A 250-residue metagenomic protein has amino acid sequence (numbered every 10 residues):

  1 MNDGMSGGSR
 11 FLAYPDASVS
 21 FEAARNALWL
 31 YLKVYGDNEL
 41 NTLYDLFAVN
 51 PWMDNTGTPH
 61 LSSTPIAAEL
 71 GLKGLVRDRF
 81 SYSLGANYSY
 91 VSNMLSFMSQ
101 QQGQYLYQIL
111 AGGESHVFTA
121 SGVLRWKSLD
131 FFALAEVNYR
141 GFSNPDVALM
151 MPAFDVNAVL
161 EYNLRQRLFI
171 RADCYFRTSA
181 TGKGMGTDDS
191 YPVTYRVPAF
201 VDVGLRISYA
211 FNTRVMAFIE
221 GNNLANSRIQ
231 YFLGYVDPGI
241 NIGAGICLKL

Functional and structural regions predicted by a protein language model:
M1-A23, A27-K33: Internal metal/ion-chelating core segments
M1-M5, F21, V34-L40, F47-N50 (+6 more regions): Transmembrane beta-strands of outer-membrane beta-barrel pores
A17-F21, L70-G74, A120-W126, A158-Y162 (+4 more regions): Residues on the lipid-exposed face of transmembrane beta-strands in outer-membrane beta-barrel proteins
S20-E69, L75-R79, L248-L250: Flexible, glycine-rich linker and terminal segments associated with outer-membrane beta-barrel/transport systems
A24-N26, E39, S62-Q108, K127-L129 (+1 more regions): Membrane-embedded beta-barrel scaffold of Gram-negative outer-membrane proteins
N26-L30, D78-Y82, S128-A133, Q166-R171 (+2 more regions): Repeated loop/turn-to-beta-strand initiation elements of outer-membrane beta-barrel proteins
Y31, R214-F218, D237-L250: Outer-membrane beta-barrel "beta-signal"
T42-L61, V91-G113, N138-N157, F176-A210 (+1 more regions): Outer-membrane beta-barrel domain signature, especially the mid-to-C-terminal portions of large Gram-negative OMP
